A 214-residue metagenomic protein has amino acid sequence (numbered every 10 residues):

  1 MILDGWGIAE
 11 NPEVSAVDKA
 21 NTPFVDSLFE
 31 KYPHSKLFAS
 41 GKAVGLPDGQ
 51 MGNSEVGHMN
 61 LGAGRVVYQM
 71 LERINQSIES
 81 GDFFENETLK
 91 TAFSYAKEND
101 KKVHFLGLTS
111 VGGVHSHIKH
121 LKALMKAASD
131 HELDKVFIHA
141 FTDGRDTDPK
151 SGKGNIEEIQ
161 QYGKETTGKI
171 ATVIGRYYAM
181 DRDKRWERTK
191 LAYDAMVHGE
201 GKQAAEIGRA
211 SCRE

Functional and structural regions predicted by a protein language model:
M1-D4: Short, hydrophobic/glycine-enriched beta-strand segments
G7-Y178, R185-E187, L191: Active-site nucleophile/metal-coordination loop of metallo-enzymes that catalyze phosphate/sulfate and related
S35-F38, K202-G208: Acidic/polar loop patches that form or flank catalytic/metal-binding clefts of enzymes that bind anionic ligands
T189-K202: Non-catalytic, well-ordered alpha-helical segments in soluble enzyme domains
A192, I207-E214: Residue-level detector of conserved catalytic or cofactor/ligand-binding positions in enzyme active sites
